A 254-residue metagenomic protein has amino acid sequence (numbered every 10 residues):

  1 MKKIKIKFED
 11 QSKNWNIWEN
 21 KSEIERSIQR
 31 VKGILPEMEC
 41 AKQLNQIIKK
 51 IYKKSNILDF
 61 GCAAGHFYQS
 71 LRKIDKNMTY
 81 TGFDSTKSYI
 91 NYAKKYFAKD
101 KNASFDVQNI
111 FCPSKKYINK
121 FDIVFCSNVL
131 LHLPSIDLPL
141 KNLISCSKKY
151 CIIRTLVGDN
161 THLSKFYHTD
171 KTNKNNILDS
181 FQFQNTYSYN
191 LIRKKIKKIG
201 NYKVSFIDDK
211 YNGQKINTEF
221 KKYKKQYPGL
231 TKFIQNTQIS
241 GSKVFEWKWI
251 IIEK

Functional and structural regions predicted by a protein language model:
M1-I51: Conserved class I S-adenosyl-L-methionine
A63: Conserved glycine-rich SAM-binding loop
H66-F111: Class I SAM-dependent methyltransferase SAM/SAH-binding core
F125: A conserved beta-strand element that flanks and buttresses the S-adenosyl-L-methionine
L133-L143: A short, conserved alpha-helix within the catalytic core of class I
I152-N176: Conserved class I S-adenosyl-L-methionine
K174-L191: Acceptor-substrate binding/catalytic loop of class I
V204-K254: A C-terminal cap/extension of S-adenosyl-L-methionine-dependent methyltransferases that defines the acceptor-substrate
